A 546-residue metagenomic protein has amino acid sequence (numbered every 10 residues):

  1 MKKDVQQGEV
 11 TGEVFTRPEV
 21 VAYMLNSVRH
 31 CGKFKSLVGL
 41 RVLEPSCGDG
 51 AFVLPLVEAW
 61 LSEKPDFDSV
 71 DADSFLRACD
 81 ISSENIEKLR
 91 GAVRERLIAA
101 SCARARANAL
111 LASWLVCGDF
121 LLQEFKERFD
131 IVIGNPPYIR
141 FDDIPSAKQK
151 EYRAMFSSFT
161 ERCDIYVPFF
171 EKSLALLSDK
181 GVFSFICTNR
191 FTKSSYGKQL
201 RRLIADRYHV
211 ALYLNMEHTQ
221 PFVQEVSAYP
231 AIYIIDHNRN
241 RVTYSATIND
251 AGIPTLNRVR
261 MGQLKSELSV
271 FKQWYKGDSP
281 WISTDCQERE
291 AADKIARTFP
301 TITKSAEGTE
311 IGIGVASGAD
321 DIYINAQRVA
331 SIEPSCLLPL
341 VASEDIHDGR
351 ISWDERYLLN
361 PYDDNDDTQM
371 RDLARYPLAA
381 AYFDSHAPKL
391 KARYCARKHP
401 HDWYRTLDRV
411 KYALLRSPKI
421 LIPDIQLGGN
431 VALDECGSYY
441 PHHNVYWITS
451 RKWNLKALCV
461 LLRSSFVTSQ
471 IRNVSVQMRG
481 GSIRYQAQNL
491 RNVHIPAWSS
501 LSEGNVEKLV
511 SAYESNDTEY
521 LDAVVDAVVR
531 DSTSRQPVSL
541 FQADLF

Functional and structural regions predicted by a protein language model:
M1-E95, P136, Y166-F169, K193-R201 (+1 more regions): Class I S-adenosyl-L-methionine
E9-V10, V14-L25, C47-L54, I81-E87 (+2 more regions): Signature of N6-adenine DNA methyltransferases within the class I
L37-V38, D71-L76, L110-L111, K126-R128 (+9 more regions): Short, well-ordered loop/turn elements at secondary-structure boundaries
E58-E63, R94-R96, K148-Y152, L200-L203 (+2 more regions): Glycine-rich, phosphate-binding/catalytic loops in enzymes
D66-V70, C102-L110, L203-R207: Short, conserved catalytic or adaptor-binding loops enriched in Gly and charged residues
R90-L122: S-adenosyl-L-methionine
V116-C117, C187-T188, A342: A secondary-structure boundary/capping signal
P280-A512, T518, V524-V528: Polybasic, glycine- and aromatic-enriched phosphate-binding surface used to engage nucleic acids
